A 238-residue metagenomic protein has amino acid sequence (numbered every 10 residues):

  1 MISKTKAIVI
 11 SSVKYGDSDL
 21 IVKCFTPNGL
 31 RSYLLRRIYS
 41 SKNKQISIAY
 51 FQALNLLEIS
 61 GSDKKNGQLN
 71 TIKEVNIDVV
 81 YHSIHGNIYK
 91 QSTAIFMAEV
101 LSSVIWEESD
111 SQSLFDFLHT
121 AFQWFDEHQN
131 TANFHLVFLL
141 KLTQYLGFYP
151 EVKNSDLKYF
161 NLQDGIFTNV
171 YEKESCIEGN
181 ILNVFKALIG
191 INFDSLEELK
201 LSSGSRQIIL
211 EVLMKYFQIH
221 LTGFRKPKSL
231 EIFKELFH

Functional and structural regions predicted by a protein language model:
M1-H238: Non-catalytic alpha-helical scaffolds and adjoining flexible linkers that form interface surfaces for assembly
